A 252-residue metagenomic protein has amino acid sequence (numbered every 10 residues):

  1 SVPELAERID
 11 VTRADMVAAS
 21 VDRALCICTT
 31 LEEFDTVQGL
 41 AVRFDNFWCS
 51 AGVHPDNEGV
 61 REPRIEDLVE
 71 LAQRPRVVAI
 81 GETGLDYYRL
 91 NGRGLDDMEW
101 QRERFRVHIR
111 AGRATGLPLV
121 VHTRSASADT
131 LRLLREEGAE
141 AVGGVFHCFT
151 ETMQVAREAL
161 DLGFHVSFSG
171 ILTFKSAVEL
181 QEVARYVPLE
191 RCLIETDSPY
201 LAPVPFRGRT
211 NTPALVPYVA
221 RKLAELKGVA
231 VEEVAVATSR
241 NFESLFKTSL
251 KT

Functional and structural regions predicted by a protein language model:
S1-T252: Mid-domain alpha/beta scaffold segments of enzyme catalytic cores
